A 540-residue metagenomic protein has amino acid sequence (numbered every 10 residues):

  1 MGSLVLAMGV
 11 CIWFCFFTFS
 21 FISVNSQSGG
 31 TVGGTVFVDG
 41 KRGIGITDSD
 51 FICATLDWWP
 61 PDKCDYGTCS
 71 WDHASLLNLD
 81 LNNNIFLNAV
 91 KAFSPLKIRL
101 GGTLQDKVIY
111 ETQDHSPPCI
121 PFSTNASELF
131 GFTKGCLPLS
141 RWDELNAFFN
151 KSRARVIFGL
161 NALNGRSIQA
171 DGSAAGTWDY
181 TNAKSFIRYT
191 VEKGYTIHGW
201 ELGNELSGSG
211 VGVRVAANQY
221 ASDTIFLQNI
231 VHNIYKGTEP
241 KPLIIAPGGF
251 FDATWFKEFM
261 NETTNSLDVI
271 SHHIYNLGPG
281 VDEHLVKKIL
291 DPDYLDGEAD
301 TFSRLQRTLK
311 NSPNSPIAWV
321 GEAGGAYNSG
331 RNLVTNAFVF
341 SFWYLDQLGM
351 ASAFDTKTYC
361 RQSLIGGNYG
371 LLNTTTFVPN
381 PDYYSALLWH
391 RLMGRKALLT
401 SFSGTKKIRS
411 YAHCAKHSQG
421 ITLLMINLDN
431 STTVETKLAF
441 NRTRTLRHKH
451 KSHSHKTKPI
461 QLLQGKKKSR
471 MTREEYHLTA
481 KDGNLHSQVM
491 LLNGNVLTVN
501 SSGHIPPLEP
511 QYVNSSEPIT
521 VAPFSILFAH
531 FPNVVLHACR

Functional and structural regions predicted by a protein language model:
G2-V269, E298-G321, A326-R540: Non-catalytic accessory regions flanking glycosidase/transglycosidase catalytic cores in CAZymes
L206, G210-V215, H273-D300: Substrate-binding/catalytic cleft of secreted carbohydrate-active enzymes, primarily glycoside hydrolases
